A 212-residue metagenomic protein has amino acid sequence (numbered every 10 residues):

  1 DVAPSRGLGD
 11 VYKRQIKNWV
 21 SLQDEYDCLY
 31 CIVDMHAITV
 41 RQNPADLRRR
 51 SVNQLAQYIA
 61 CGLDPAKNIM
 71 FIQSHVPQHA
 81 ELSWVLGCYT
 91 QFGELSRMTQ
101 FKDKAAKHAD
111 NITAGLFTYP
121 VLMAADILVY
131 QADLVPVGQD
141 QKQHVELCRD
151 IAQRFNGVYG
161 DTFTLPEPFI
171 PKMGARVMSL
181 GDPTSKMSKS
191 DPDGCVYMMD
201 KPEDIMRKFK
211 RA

Functional and structural regions predicted by a protein language model:
D1-L8, Y12: Single conserved hydrophobic/aromatic residue that forms the stacking wall/gate of nucleotide- or nucleobase-binding
K13-L29: Histidine-anchored nucleotide/phosphate-binding helix
C28-R41: Short, conserved active-site loops that position catalytic residues or coordinate cofactors/metal ions across diverse
I38-L55, E81-Y89: Glycine-rich loop at the start of a catalytic domain that most often binds anionic cofactors/ligands
R50-M70: A glycine-rich helix N-cap at a beta->alpha junction
A66-A80, T99-A109: Short, glycine/charge-rich beta-strand/loop segments that flank catalytic centers and engage negatively charged groups
T90-F101: Acidic, His- and aromatic-enriched active-site or binding-groove loops in soluble protein domains that engage sugars
K102-A212: Active-site cores that bind ATP or allylic diphosphates and position pyrophosphate for catalysis
